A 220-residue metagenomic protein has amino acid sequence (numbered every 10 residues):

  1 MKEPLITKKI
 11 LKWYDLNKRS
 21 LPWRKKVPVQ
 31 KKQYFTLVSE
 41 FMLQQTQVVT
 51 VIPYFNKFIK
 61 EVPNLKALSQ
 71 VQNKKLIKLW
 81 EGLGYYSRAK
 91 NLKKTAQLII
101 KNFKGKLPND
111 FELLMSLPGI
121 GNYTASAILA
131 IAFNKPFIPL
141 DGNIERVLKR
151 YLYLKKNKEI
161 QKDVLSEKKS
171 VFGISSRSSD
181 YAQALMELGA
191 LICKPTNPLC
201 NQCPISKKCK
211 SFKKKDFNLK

Functional and structural regions predicted by a protein language model:
K2-P4, K9, W13-F217: Catalytic cores of DNA base-excision repair glycosylases
